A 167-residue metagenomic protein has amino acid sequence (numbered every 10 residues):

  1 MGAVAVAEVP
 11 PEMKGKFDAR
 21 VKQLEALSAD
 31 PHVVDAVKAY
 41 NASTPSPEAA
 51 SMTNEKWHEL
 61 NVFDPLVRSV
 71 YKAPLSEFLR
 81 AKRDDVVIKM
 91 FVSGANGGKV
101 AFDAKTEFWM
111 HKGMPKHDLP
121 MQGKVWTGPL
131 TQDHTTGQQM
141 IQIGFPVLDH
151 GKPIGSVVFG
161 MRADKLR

Functional and structural regions predicted by a protein language model:
G2-A7: Boundary at the C-terminal end of the N-terminal hydrophobic targeting segment
V9-E107: Extracytoplasmic/periplasmic sensory segments of membrane signal-transduction proteins
K89-V92, I143, V158-G160: Soluble periplasmic/extracytoplasmic beta-strand elements of cell-envelope proteins
F102-S156: Extracytoplasmic/periplasmic ligand-binding sensor regions of membrane-associated signaling proteins
F159-R167: Helix-start (N-cap) segments at beta->loop->alpha junctions that couple sensory/regulatory domains to adjoining helices
